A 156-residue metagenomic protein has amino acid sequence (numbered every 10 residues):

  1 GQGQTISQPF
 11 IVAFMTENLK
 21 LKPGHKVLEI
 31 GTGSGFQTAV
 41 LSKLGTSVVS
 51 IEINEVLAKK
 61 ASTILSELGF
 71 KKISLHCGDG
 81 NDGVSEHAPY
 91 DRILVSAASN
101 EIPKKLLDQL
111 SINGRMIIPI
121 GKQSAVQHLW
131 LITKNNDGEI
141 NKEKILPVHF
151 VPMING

Functional and structural regions predicted by a protein language model:
Q2-H25: Conserved alpha-helix/loop element of class I SAM-dependent methyltransferases that forms part of the SAM/SAH-binding
K20-D137: Conserved nucleotide-cofactor-binding alpha/beta core module
L129-G156: Substrate-binding/catalytic lobe of Class I Rossmann-like enzymes that use SAM or dcSAM, i.e., the mid-to-C-terminal
